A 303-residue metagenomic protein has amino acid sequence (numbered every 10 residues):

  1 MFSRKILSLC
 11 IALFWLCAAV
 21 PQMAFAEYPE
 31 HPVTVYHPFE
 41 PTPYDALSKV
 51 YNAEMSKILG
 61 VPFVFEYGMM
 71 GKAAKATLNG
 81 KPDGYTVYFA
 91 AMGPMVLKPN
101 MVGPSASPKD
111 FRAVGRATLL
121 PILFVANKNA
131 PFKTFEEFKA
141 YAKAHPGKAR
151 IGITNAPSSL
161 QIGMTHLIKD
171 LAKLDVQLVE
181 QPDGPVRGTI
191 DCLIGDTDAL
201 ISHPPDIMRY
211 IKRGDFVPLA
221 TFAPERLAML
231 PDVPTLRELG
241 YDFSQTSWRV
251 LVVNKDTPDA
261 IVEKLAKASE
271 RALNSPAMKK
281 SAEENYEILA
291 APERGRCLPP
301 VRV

Functional and structural regions predicted by a protein language model:
M1-I11: Bacterial N-terminal signal peptides that target proteins for export
F14-A24: C-terminal segment of classical bacterial N-terminal signal peptides
E27-V33, E54-L59, N79-G84, P99-R187 (+1 more regions): Hinge/capping helix and adjacent helix->loop/strand transition within the periplasmic-binding protein
F39-T42, M92-G93, N127-F132, T154-S159 (+5 more regions): Short coil/turn segments
E66-K75, V179-I190, H203-D206, G295: Short helix-initiation/N-cap motifs at beta->coil->alpha
A91-G103, Q161, T165-L171, I194 (+3 more regions): A ligand-binding cleft/hinge motif common to bilobed small-molecule-binding domains
L119, D206-N274, K280, N285: C-terminal lobe and pocket-closing loops of periplasmic/extracytoplasmic Venus-flytrap solute-binding proteins
E293-V303: Extracellular/periplasmic bilobal clamshell ligand-binding domains
